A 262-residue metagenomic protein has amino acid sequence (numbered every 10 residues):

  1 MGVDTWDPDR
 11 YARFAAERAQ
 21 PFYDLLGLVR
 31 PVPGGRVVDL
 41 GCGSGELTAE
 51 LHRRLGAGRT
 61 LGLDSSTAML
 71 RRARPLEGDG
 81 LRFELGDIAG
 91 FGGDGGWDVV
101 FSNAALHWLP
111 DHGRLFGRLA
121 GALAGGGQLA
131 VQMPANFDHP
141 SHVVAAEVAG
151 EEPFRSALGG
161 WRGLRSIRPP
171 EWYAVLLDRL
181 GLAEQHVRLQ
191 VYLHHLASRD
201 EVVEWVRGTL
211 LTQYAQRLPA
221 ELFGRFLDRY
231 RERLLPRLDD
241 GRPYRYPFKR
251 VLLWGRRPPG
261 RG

Functional and structural regions predicted by a protein language model:
M1-G35, E46-E50, M69-R72, A146: Conserved class I S-adenosyl-L-methionine
G2-T5, F83, W97, L182: Conserved hydrophobic/aromatic "anchor" residues that stabilize well-ordered secondary structure elements
R36-F91, R114: Class I SAM-dependent methyltransferase SAM/SAH-binding core
S44-E46, R165-G262: Conserved Class I S-adenosyl-L-methionine
A89-V100: A short acidic, Gly/Pro-enriched loop at the edge of an enzyme's catalytic core that lines a small-molecule cofactor
V99-H112, A135: A short SAM/SAH-binding and catalytic strip from SAM-dependent methyltransferases
G113-Q128: A short glycine-rich, Lys/Arg-flanked "PGG" loop and its adjoining helix->strand segment in the class I
Q128-R155: Conserved class I S-adenosyl-L-methionine
